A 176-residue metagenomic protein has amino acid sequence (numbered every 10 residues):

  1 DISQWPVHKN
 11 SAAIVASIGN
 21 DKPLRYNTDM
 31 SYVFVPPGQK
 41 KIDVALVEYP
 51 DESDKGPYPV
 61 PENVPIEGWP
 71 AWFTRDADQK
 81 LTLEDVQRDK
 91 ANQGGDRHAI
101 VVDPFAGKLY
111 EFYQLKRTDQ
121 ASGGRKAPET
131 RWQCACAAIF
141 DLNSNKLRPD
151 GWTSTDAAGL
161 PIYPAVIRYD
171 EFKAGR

Functional and structural regions predicted by a protein language model:
D1-R176: Short, surface-exposed polybasic-aromatic patches that bind anionic ligands, especially phosphate groups
